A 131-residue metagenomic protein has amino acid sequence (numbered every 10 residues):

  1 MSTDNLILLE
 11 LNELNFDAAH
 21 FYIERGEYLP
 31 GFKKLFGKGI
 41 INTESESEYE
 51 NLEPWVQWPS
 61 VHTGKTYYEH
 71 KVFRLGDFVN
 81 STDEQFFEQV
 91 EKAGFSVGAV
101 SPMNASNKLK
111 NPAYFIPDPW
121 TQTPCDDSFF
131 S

Functional and structural regions predicted by a protein language model:
M1-S2, E24: Structural core of flavin- and non-heme-iron oxidoreductases, emphasizing the beta-strand/alpha-helix scaffold
T3-A19, L35, V61, V90: Beta-strand elements within well-structured catalytic alpha/beta cores of enzymes that handle phosphate/sulfate esters
L11-L14, I40-T43, E48, P102-A105 (+1 more regions): An acidic- and aromatic-residue-enriched active-site/binding cleft used to recognize and process polar
L14, E27-P30, Q85: Generic recognition of stable, solvent-exposed alpha-helical segments in well-folded globular domains
A18-F21, L109-N111: A short acidic (Asp/Glu
A19-V56, S96-V100: Short, structured active-site-proximal loop/turn typified by the sulfatase FGly-forming signature C/S-X-P-X-R
E53-P59, K108-N111: Short, solvent-exposed polar/charged micro-motifs at secondary-structure junctions
T63-S131: His/Asp/Glu-rich, glycine-adjacent segments that coordinate divalent cations and/or stabilize oxyanion chemistry on
